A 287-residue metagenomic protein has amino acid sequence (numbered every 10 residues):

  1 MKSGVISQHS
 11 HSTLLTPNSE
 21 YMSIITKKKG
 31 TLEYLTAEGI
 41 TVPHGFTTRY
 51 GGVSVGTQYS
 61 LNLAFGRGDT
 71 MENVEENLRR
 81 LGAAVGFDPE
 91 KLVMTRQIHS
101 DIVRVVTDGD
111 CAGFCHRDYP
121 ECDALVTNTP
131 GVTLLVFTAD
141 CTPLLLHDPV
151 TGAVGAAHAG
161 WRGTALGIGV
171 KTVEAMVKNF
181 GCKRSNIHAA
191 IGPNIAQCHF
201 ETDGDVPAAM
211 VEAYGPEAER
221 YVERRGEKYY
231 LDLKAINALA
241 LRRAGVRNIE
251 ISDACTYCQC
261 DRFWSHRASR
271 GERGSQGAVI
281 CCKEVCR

Functional and structural regions predicted by a protein language model:
M1-S19, R287: Short, basic, low-complexity termini and linkers enriched in Ser/Thr/Gly/Pro that act as targeting/leader peptides
N18-R287: Active-site microenvironment for binding and transforming phosphate-containing groups
